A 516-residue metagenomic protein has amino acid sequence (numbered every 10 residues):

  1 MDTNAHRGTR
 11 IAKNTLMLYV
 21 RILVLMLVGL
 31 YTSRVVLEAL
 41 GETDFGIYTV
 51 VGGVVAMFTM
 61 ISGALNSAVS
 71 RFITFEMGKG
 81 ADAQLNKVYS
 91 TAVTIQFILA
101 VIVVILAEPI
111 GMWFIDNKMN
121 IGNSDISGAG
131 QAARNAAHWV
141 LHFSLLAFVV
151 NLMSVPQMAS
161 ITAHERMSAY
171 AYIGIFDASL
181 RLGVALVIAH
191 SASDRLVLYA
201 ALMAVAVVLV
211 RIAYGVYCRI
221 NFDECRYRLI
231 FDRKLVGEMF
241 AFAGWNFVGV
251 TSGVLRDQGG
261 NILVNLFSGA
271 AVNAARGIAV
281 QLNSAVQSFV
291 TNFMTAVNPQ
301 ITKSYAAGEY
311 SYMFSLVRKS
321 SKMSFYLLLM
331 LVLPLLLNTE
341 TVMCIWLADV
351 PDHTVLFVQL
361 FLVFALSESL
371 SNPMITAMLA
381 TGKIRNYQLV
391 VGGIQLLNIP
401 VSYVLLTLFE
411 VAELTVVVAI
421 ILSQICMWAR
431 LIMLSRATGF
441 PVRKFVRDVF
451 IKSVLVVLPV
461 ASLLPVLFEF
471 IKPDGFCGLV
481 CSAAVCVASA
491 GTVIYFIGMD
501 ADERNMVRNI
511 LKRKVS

Functional and structural regions predicted by a protein language model:
M1-I11, S127-G128, L196-L202, I212-D257 (+4 more regions): Interhelical loop/hinge segments that connect adjacent transmembrane helices in multipass membrane
D2, S435-V446, L464-S516: Membrane-proximal transmembrane or re-entrant/amphipathic helices at the cytosolic face
R10-F75, V104-E108, R181-L182, V207 (+1 more regions): Signature of the first transmembrane helix
A12, F148-F176, L186, V197 (+4 more regions): Membrane-interface junctions at transmembrane-helix termini in multi-pass inner-membrane proteins
K13-L30, L202-R219, R233-K303, K322-S324 (+2 more regions): Transmembrane helical elements of multi-pass membrane transporters/channels
V35-T59, V88, L196-A201, K234-A243 (+3 more regions): Interfacial/gating helices of multi-pass transporter permease domains
G63-K79, A163, F222-D223, A279 (+3 more regions): Helix-loop junctions and terminal segments of transmembrane helices in multi-pass membrane transport/translocation
A171-N221, A241-F242, V280-N283, G392-P400 (+2 more regions): Hydrophobic alpha-helical transmembrane segments
